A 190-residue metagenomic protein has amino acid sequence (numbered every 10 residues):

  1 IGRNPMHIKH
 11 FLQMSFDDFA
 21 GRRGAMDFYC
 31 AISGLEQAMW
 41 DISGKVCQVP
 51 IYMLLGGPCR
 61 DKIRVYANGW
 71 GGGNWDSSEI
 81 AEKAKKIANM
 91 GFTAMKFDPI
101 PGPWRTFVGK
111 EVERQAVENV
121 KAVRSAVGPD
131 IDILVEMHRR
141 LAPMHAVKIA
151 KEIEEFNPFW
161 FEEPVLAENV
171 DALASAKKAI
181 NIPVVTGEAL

Functional and structural regions predicted by a protein language model:
I1-V46: Metal- or metallocofactor-binding catalytic centers and their adjacent structured scaffolds across diverse enzyme
L12, I32, E36, W40-D41 (+4 more regions): Predominant activation on well-ordered alpha-helical scaffold segments within soluble catalytic domains
E36-G73: Glycine-rich, aromatic-flanked loop segments that form ligand/cofactor-binding clefts across common enzyme folds
K62, Y66-A179: Metal-dependent enolase-superfamily TIM-barrel catalytic cores that perform enediolate-based chemistry
V184: Oxyanion-binding "anion nests"
G187: Substrate-recognition/specificity elements adjacent to catalytic centers across diverse enzyme folds
L190: Venus flytrap/periplasmic-binding-protein-like
